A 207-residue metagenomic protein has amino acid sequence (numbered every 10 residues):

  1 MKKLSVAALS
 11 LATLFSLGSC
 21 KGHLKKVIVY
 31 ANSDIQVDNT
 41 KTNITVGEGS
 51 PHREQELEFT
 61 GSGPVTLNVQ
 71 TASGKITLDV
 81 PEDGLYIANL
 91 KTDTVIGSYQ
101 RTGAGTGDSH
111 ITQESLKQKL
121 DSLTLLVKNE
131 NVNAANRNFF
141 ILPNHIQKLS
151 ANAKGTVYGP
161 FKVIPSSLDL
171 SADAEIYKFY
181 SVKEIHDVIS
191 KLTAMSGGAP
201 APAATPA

Functional and structural regions predicted by a protein language model:
M1-C20: Sec-dependent bacterial lipoprotein signal peptides
C20-N32: Bacterial Sec signal peptide processing site at the extreme N-terminus
S33-I44: Short, ordered, surface-exposed loop/turn motifs in non-cytosolic proteins
T42-E58: Short, solvent-exposed S/T- and G/P-enriched segments that are highly enriched in secreted/extracellular and lumenal
G61-S73: A short, solvent-exposed beta-strand micro-motif common in secreted/extracellular proteins
S73-T102: Structured interaction patches on ligand/partner-binding surfaces of diverse proteins
K91-L149: Compositionally biased low-complexity segments at domain edges in trafficked proteins and select soluble regulators
N129-A207: A eukaryote-biased signal for long
